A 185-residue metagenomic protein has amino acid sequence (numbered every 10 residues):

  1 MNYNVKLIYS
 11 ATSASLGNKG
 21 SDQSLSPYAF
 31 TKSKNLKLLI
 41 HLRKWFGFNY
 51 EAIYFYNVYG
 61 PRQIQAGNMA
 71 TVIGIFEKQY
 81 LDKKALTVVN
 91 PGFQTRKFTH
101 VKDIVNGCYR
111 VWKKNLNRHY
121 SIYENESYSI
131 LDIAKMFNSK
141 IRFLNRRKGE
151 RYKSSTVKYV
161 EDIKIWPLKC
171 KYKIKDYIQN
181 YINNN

Functional and structural regions predicted by a protein language model:
M1-P27, E51: Conserved Rossmann-fold NAD(P)-dependent oxidoreductase catalytic core, especially the SDR/UDP-sugar
I8-S13, Y54-Y56, G92, Y123: Active-site beta-alpha turn of Rossmann-fold NAD(P)-dependent dehydrogenases/reductases
A11-T12, L38-R62, T87, I141: Conserved beta-loop-beta element that borders a ligand/cofactor-binding pocket
P27-K34: Active-site helix of classical SDR
V58, G74-T87, T95-S121: Alpha-helical substrate-binding/gating segment
V58-R62, V88-F98, Y120-Y128, K135 (+2 more regions): Glycine-rich Rossmann NAD(P)(H)-binding loop
D82, V105-G149: Mid/C-terminal beta-alpha module of Rossmann-like enzyme folds, strongest in SDR-family dehydrogenases/epimerases
V101, S129-D132, R147-N180: Conserved C-terminal active-site "lid" loop/helix of NAD(P)H-dependent oxidoreductases that clamps the redox cofactor
